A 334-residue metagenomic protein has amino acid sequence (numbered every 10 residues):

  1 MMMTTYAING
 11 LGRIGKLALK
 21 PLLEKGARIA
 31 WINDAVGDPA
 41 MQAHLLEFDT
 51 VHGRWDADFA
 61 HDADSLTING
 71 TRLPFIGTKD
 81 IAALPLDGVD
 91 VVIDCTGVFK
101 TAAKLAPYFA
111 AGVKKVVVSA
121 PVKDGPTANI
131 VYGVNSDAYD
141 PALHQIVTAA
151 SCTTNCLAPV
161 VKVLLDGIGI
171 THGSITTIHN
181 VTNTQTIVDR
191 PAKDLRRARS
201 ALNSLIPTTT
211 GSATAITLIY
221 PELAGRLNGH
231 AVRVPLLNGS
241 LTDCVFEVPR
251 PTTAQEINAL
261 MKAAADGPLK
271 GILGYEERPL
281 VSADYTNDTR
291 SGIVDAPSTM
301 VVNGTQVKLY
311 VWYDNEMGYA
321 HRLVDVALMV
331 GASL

Functional and structural regions predicted by a protein language model:
M2-A198, D325, S333: N-terminal Rossmann-like NAD(P) cofactor-binding subdomain of oxidoreductases, focused on the glycine-rich
N9, R13, L17, A40 (+13 more regions): Conserved active-site and cofactor/substrate-binding residues in soluble primary-metabolism enzymes
L66, I130, I146, V188 (+5 more regions): Short clusters of hydrophobic/aromatic residues that line enzyme substrate/ligand-binding pockets
L73-F75, L227, L309: Generic structural signal for residues in well-ordered beta-strands
A128, N203, T242: Small-molecule pocket liners
Y139-P141, R197, V234-S240, V301-G304: Short, flexible turn/loop "capping" segments at secondary-structure junctions
D166-L237: Acidic, glycine-rich segments within the central catalytic cores of soluble metabolic enzymes that bind/position
G229, L241, V245-L334: C-terminal active-site/capping subdomain that shapes the small-molecule cofactor and substrate pocket of enzyme
